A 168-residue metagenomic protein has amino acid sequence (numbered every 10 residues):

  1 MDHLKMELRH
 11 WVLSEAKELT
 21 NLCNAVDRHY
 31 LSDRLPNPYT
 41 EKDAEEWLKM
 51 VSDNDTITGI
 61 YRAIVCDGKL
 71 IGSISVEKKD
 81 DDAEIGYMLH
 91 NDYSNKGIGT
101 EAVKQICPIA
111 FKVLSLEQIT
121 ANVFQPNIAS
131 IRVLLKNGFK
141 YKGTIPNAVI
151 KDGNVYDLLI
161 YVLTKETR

Functional and structural regions predicted by a protein language model:
M1-H29, A63-R168: Acyl-donor (CoA/ACP) binding surface of acyl/acetyltransferases
R28-K49: Conserved GNAT-fold acetyl-CoA-binding loop/helix
L31-N37, T58-V65: A short, aromatic/hydrophobic, helix- or strand-capping loop or linear motif that either lines the entrance/gate
L48-M50, N147-A148: A generic local structural motif
K49-A63, G72: A short helix-loop-beta-strand connector motif used in the catalytic cores of GNAT acetyltransferases and, in some
